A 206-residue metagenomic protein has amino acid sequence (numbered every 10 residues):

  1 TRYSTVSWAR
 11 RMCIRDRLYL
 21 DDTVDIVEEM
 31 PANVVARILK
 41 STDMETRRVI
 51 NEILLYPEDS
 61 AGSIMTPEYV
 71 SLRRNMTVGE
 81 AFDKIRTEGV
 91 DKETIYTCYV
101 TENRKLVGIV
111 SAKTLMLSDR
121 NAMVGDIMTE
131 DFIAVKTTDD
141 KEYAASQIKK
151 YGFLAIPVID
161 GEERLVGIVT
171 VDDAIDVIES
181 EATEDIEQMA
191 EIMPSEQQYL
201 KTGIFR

Functional and structural regions predicted by a protein language model:
T1-I14: Single conserved hydrophobic/aromatic residue that forms the stacking wall/gate of nucleotide- or nucleobase-binding
R11, D16-R206: Cytosolic regulatory modules rich in charged/polar residues
